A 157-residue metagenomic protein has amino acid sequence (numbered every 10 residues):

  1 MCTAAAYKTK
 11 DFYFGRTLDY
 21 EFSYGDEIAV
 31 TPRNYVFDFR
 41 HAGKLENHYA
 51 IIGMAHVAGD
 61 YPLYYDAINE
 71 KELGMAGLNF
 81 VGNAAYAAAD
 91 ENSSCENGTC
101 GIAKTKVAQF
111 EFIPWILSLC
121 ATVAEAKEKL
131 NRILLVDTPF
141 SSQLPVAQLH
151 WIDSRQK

Functional and structural regions predicted by a protein language model:
M1-K104, D137: A contiguous strand-loop segment
I102, E111-L117: Second-shell loop/turn segments in exported
K106-A108: Gly/Pro-rich interdomain helix-loop hinge
P114, C120-K157: Accessory structured domains or lobes within enzymes
